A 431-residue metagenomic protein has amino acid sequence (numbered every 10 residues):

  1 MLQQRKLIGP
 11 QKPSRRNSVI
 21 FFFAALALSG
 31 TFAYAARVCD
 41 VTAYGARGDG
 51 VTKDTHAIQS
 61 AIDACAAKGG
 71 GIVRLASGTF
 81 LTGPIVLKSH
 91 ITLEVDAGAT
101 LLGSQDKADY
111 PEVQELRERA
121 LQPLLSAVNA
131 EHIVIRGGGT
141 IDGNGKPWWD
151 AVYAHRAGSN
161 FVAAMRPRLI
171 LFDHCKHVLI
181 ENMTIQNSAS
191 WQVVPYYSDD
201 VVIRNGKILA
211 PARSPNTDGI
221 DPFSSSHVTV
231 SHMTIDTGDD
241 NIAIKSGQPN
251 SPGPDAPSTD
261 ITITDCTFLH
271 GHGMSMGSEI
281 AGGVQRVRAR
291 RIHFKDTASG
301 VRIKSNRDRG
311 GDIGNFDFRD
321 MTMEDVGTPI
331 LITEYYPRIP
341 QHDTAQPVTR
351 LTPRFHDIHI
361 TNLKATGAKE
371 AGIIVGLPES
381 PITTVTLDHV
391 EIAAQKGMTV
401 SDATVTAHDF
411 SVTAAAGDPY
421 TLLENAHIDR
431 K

Functional and structural regions predicted by a protein language model:
M1-S14: N-terminal secretory signal peptides that target proteins for export/translocation
I8, V19-I20: Short hydrophobic transmembrane-like helices used for membrane targeting/insertion
K12, F23-A24, I62, V95: N-terminal regions of proteins, emphasizing targeting and processing segments when present
P13-R16, Q114: A generic alpha-helix propensity feature with a strong bias for hydrophobic helices
R15-S18, V38: Intrinsically disordered, low-complexity peptide-like regions
I20-G30: Bacterial N-terminal signal peptides
F32-K431: Extracellular/periplasmic carbohydrate-active domains that bind, remodel, or depolymerize complex polysaccharides
